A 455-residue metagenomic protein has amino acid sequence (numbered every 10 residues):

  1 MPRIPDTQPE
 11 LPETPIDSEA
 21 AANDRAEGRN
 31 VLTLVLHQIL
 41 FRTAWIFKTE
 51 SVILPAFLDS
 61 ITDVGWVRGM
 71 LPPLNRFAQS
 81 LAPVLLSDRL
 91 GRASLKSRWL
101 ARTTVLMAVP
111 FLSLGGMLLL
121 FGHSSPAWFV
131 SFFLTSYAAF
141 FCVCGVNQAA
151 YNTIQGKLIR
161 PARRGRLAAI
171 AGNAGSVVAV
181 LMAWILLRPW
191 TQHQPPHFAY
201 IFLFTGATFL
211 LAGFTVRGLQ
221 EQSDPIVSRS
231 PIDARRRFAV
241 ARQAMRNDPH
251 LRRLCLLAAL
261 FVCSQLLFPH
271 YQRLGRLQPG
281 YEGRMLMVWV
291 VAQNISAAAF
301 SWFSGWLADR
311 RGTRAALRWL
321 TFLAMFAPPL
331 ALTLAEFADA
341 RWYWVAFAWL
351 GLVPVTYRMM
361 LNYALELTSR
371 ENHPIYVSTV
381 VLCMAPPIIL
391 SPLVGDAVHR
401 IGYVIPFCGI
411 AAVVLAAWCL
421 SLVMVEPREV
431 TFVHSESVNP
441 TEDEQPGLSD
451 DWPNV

Functional and structural regions predicted by a protein language model:
R3-L81, H250-V290: Helix-loop boundary and gating motifs at the non-cytosolic
E13-G28, S223-L256, N439-V455: Juxtamembrane intracellular "pre-TM" segments in multi-pass secondary transporters
T33-V52, V67, L71-D88, R98 (+6 more regions): Substrate-agnostic recognition of the 12-TM MFS/MFS-like secondary transporter fold
G91-A108, R310-F322: Cytoplasmic membrane-interface "Motif A"-like loop-to-helix N-cap segments of 12-TM Major Facilitator Superfamily
T104, P110-F111, G206-G213, T321-F322 (+3 more regions): A generic transmembrane-helix signature of 12-TM secondary carrier transporters
V105-P126, R188, F322-F337: C-terminal ends and interior cores of transmembrane alpha-helices in multi-pass membrane transporters/permeases
M117-L119, T208-Q220, G409-T441: Multi-pass alpha-helical transporter architecture, strongest for 12-TM Major Facilitator/SLC carriers used
A315-Y357: C-terminal transmembrane helical hairpin of 12-TM major facilitator-type secondary transporters
